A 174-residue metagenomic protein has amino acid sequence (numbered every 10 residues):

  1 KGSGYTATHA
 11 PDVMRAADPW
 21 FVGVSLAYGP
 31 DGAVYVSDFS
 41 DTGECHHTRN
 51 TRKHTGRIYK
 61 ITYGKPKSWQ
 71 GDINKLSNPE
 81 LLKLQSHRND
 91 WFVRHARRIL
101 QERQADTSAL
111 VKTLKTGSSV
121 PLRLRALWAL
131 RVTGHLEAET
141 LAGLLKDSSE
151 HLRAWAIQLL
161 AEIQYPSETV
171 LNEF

Functional and structural regions predicted by a protein language model:
K1-K83, W91, I99-Q101: Beta-propeller domains with acidic blade repeats across secreted/periplasmic ectodomains and cytosolic WD/CNH propellers
V22-L26, V36, L152-L160, V170 (+1 more regions): Extended, hydrophobic alpha-helical segments in both membrane/secreted and soluble proteins
K67-Q70, L110, R123: Carbohydrate-binding surfaces of carbohydrate-active enzymes
N74-L82, Q104-K115, G134-K146, Y165-F174: Amphipathic alpha-helical scaffolding segments comprising HEAT/armadillo-like alpha-solenoid repeats
R88-N89, S118-S119, S148-S149: Short inter-helical turns and helix N-cap capping residues of alpha-solenoid HEAT/ARM repeat scaffolds
F92-V93, V120-R123, R153: Residue-level detector of extended alpha-helical repeat arrays and alpha-solenoid scaffolds
R97, L127, A142, I157-Q158: Hydrophobic core positions within HEAT/HEAT-like alpha-solenoid repeats
